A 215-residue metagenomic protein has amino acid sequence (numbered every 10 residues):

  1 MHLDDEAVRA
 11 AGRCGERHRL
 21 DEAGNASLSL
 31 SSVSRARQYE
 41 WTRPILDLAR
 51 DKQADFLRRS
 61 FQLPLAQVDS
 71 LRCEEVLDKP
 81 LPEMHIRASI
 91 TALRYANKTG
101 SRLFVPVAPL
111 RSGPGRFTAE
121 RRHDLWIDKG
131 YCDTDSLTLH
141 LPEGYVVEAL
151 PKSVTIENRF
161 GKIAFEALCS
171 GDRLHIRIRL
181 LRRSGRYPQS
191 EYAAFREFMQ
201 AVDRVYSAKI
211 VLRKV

Functional and structural regions predicted by a protein language model:
M1-V215: A sensor for short, sequence-defined functional sites
